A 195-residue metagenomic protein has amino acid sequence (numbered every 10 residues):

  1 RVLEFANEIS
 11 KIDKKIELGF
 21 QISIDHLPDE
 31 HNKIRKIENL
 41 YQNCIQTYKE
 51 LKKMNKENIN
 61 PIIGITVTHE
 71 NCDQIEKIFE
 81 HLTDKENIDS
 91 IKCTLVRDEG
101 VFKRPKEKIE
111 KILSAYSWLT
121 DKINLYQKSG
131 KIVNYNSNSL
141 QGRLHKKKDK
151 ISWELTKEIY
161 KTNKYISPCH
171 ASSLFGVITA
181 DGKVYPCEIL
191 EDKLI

Functional and structural regions predicted by a protein language model:
V2: His/Asp/Glu-rich metal-coordinating catalytic cores of metallo-dependent phosphodiesterases/hydrolases acting on
A6-I9: Short amphipathic alpha-helix with an adjacent loop that forms part of the alpha/beta core around
K11-Y185, I189-L194: Radical SAM enzyme [4Fe-4S]-AdoMet core and its adjacent flexible, acidic and glycine-rich loops/tails across
